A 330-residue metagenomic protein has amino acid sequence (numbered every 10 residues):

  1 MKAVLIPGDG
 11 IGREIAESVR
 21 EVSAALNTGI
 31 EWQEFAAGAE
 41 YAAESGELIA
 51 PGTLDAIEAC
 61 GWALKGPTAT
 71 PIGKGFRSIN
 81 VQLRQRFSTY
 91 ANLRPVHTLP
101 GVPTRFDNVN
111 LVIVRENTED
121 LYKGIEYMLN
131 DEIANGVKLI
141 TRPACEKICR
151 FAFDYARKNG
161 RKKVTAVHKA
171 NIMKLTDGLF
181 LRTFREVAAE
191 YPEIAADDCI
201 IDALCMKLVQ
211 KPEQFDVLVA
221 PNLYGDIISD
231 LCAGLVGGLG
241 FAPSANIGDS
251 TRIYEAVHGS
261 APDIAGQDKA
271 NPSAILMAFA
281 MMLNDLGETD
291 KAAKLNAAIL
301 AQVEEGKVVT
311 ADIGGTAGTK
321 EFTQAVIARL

Functional and structural regions predicted by a protein language model:
K2-G8, A63-P67, V164-A170, A278-N284: Short glycine-rich or small-residue beta-strand-to-loop segments that form or flank ligand, phosphate, metal/Fe-S
V4-L26, N130-D202, Q214: Glycine-rich phosphate/diphosphate-binding loop of Rossmann-like nucleotide-binding domains
D9-G12, G61, V114, A152 (+5 more regions): Buried hydrophobic positions in well-ordered alpha/beta secondary-structure cores of metabolic enzymes
I30-G52, L208: N-terminal beta-loop-helix "entrance" segment that forms/cooperates in small-molecule cofactor or anionic ligand
E31-Q33, N159-H168, Y191-C199, E288-N296 (+1 more regions): Flexible, glycine/charged-enriched surface loops at secondary-structure junctions
A39-A42, K207-K307: Glycine-rich phosphate/nucleotide-binding loop
A43-N135, L223: N-terminal glycine-rich phosphate/adenylate-binding segment common to multiple enzyme folds
L99-I125, L139-A144, G259-A292: Short, glycine-/small-residue-rich phosphate/pyrophosphate-handling segment
